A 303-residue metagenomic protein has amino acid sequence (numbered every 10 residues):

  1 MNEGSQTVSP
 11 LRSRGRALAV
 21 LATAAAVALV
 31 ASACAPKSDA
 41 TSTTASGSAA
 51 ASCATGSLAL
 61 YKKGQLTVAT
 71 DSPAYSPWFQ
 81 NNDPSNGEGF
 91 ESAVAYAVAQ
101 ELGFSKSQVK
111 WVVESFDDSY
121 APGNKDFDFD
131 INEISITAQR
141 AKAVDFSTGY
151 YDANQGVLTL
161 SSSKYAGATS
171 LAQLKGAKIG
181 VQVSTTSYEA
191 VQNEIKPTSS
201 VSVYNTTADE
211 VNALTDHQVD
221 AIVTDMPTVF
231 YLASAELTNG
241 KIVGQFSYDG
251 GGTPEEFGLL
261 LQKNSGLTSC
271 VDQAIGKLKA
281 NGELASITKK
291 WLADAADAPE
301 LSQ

Functional and structural regions predicted by a protein language model:
A28-A33: C-terminal motif of bacterial Sec signal peptides marking the signal peptidase cleavage site
C34-T55: Short, low-complexity, disordered segments immediately C-terminal to signal peptides in bacterial exported proteins
A35, S92, E101, T185 (+1 more regions): Extended ligand-binding regions for polar small-molecule ligands
A49-D130: Extracytoplasmic small-molecule ligand-binding "clamshell" domains of the periplasmic binding protein/Venus flytrap
S72, D152-T159, S234-Q273, A295-Q303: Periplasmic-binding protein-like
G87-L102, I134-I136, N154-D209, M226-T228 (+1 more regions): Bilobed "Venus flytrap"/periplasmic-binding protein-like clamshell domains and structurally analogous long
V109-L171: Acidic, polar ligand-binding/catalytic clefts
D118, I134-A143, A190-N193, D220-T253: A ligand-binding cleft/hinge motif common to bilobed small-molecule-binding domains
